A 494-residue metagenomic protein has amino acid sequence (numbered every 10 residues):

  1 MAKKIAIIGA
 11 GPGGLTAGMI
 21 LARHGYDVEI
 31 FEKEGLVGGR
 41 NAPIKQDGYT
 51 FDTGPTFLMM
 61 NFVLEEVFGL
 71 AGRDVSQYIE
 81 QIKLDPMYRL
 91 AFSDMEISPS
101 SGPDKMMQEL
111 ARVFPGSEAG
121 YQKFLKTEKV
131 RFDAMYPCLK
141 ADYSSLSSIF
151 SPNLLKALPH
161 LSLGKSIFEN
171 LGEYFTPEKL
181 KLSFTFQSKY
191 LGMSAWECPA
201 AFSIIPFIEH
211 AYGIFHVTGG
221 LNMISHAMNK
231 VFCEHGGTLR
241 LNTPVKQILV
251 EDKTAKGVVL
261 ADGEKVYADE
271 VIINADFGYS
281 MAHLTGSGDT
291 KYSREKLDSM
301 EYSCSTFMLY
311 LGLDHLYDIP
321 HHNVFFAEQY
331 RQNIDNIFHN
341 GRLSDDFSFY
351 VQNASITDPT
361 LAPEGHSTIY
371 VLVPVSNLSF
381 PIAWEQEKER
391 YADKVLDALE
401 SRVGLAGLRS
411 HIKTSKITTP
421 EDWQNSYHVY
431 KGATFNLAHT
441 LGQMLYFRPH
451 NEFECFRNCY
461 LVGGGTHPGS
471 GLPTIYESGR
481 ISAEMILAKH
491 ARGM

Functional and structural regions predicted by a protein language model:
K3-D133: N-terminal glycine-rich phosphate/pyrophosphate-binding loop and immediately adjacent elements
S93-P199: Rossmann-like flavin
L158-I167, E209-K230, A383-Y391: Short beta-strand to alpha-helix junction loop
P177-L191, D346-Y350, L405-P468: A glycine-rich dinucleotide-binding beta-alpha-beta segment and adjacent secondary-structure elements that constitute
I204-A255: Helical element adjacent to the flavin cofactor pocket in flavoenzyme catalytic cores
K246-P363: Mid-domain catalytic core of redox enzymes that form a hydrophobic substrate pocket/lid adjacent to a catalytic redox
D314-D422: C-terminal segments that line or cap access tunnels to active or ligand-binding sites in enzymes and enzyme-associated
T466-I486: A conserved FAD-binding loop/helix module that cradles the flavin
